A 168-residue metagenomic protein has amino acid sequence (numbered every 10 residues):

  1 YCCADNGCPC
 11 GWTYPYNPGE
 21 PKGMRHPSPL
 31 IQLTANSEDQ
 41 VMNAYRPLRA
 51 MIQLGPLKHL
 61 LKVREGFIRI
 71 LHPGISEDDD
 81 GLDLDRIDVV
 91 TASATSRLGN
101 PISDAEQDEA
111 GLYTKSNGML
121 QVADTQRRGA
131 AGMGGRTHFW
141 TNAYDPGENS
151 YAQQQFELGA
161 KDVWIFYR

Functional and structural regions predicted by a protein language model:
Y1-R168: Phosphate/NTP-binding elements of NTP-utilizing enzymes
